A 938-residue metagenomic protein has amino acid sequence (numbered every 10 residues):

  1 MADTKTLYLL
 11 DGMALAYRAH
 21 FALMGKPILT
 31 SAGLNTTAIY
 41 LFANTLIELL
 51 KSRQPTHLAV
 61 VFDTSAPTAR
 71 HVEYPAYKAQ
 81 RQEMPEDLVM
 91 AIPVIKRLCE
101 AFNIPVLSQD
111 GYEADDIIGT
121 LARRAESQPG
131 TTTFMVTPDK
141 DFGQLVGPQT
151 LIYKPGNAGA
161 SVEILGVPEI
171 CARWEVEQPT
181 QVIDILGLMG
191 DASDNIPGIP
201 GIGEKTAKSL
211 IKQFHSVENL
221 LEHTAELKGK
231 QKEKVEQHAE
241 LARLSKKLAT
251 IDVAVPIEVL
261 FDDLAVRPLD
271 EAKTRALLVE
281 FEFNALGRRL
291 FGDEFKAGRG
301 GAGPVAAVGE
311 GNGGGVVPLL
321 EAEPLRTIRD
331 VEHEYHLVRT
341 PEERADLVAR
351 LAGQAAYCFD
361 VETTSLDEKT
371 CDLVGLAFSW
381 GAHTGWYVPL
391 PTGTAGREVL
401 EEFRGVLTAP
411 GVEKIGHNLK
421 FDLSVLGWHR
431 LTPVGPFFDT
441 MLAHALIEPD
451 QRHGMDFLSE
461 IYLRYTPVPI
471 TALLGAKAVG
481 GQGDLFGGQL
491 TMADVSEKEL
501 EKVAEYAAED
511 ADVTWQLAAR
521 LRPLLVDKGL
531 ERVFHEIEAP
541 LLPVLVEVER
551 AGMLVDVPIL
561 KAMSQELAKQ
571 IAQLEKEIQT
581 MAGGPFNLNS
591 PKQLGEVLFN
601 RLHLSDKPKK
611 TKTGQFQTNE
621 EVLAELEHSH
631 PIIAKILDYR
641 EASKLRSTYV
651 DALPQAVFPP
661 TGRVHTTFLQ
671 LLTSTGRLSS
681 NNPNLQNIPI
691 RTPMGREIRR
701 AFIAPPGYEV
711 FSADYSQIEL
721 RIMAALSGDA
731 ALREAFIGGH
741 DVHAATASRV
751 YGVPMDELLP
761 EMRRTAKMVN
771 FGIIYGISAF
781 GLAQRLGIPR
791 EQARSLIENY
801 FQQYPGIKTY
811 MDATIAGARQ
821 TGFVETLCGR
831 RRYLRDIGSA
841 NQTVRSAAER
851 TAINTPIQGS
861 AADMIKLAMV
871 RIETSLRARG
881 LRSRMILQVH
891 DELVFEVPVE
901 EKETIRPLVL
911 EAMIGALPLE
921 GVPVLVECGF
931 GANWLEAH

Functional and structural regions predicted by a protein language model:
A2-V136, K140-P168, L241-L244, T250-E258 (+1 more regions): Noncatalytic, basic helical substrate-engagement surface that gates or grips nucleic-acid strands
K5-Y8, R18-H57, P75-A76, Q80-D87 (+5 more regions): Conserved RNase H-like, two-metal-ion catalytic cores of nucleic-acid enzymes
L9-L10, M135-T137, Y357-F359, F437-F438 (+2 more regions): Short hydrophobic beta-strand that contains or immediately precedes a catalytic carboxylate
A76-M90, F142, G147-V176, Q231-K232 (+3 more regions): Short alpha-helix plus adjacent loop in nuclease-associated cores
E177-K247, I257, A562-N589, E798-F801 (+1 more regions): Accessory alpha-helical DNA-binding modules that contact the DNA backbone or grooves
H238-P391, H417, D450-H453, L458 (+10 more regions): Conserved "right-hand" nucleotidyltransferase catalytic core of DNA-directed polymerases
L490-A493, R550, V650, F658 (+7 more regions): Conserved catalytic core of nucleic-acid polymerases
K569-K576, T580-A634, Q802-R850, N854 (+1 more regions): C-terminal polymerase-core module
